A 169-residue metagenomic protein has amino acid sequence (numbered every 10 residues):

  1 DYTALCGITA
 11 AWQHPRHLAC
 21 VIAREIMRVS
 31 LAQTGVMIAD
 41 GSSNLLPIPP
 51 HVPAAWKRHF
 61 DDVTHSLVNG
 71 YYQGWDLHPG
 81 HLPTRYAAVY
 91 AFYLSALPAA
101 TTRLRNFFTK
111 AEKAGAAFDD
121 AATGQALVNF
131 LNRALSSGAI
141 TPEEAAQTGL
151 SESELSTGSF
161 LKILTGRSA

Functional and structural regions predicted by a protein language model:
D1-A169: Expand to "…catalyze enediolate/carbanion chemistry for C-C bond making/breaking, isomerization, decarboxylation
